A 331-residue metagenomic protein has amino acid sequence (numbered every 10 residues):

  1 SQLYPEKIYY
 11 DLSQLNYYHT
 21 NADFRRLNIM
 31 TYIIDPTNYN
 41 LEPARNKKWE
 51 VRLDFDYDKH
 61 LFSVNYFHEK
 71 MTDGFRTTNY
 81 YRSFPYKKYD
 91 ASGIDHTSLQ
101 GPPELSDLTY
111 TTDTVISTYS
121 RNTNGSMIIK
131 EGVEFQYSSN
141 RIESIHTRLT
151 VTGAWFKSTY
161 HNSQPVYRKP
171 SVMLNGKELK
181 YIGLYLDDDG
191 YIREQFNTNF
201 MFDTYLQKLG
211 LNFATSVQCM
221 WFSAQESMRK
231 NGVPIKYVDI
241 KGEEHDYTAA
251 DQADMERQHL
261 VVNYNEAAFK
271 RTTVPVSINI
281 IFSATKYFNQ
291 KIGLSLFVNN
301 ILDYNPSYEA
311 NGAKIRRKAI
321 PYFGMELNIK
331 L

Functional and structural regions predicted by a protein language model:
S1-Q2, K47, Y57-K59, H68-T72 (+9 more regions): Transmembrane beta-strands of outer-membrane beta-barrel pores
Q2-T72, I94, S117-G132, S138-N140 (+1 more regions): Outer-membrane beta-barrel signature, preferentially recognizing the C-terminal barrel domain of Gram-negative
Y4-D11, Y66, F75-Y81, Y160-P170 (+2 more regions): Outer-membrane beta-barrel translocator domains and adjoining extracellular loop/strand segments of Gram-negative
M30-T37, T114-N122, K177-L186, N197 (+3 more regions): Extracytoplasmic loops and strand-loop junctions of Gram-negative outer membrane beta-barrel proteins
L41, V51-Y57, Y66, V133-S139 (+5 more regions): Residues on the lipid-exposed face of transmembrane beta-strands in outer-membrane beta-barrel proteins
R45-W49, M127-V133, G190-T198, V274-I280 (+2 more regions): Residues that define the transmembrane beta-barrel architecture of outer-membrane proteins
K87-K230: Gram-negative outer-membrane beta-barrel transporters
C219-A267, V274-S277, I281-L331: C-terminal beta-signal and adjacent terminal beta-strands/loops of Gram-negative outer-membrane beta-barrel proteins
